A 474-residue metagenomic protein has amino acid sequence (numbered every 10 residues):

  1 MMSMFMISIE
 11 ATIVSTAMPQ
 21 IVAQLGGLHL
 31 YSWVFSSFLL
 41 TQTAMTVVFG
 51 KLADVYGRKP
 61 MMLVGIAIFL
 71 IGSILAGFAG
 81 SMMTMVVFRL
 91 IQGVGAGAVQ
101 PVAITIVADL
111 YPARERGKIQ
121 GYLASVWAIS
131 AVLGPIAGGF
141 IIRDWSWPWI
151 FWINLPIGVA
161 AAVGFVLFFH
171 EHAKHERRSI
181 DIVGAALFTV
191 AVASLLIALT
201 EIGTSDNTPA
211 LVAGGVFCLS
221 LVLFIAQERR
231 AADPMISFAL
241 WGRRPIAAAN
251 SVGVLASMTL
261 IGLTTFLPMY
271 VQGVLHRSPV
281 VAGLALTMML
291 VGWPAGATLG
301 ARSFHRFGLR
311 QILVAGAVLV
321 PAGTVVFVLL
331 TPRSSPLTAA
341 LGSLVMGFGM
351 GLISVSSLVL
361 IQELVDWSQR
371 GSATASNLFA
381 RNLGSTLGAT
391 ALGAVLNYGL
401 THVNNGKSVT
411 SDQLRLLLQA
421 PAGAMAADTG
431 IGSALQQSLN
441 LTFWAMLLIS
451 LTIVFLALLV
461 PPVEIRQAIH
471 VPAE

Functional and structural regions predicted by a protein language model:
M1-I9, V14-T16, S32-F35, S125 (+6 more regions): 12-transmembrane solute porter fold
I21-V22, L52-A53, A137-W145, L199 (+4 more regions): Interfacial helix-cap and linker-helix signal at transmembrane-aqueous boundaries of multi-pass secondary transporters
T43-A44, I74, V132, T189 (+3 more regions): Hydrophobic/small/kink-forming positions within alpha-helical transmembrane segments of polytopic membrane proteins
T46-V183, E201: Helix-loop-helix hairpins in multi-pass membrane proteins, especially solute transporters
R143-L155, E201-A210, Y398-L447: A membrane-interface helix-boundary motif in multi-pass transporters
P156-A173, V190-E201, F217-R230, I453-P461: C-terminal membrane-cytosol helix-exit motif in multi-pass small-molecule transporters
A162-T189, R229-A247, H305, S368 (+1 more regions): Flexible interhelical linker loops that connect adjacent transmembrane helices in multi-pass membrane transporters
G430-G432, V460-E474: Intrinsic disorder in cytosolic terminal tails and internal cytosolic loops of multi-pass membrane transporters
